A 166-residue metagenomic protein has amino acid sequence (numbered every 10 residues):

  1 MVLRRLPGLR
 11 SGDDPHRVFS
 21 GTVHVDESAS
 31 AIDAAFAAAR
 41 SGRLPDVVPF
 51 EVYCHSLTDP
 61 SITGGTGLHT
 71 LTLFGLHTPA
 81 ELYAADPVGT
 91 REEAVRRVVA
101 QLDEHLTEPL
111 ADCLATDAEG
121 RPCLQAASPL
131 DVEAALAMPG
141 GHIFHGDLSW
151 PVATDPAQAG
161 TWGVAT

Functional and structural regions predicted by a protein language model:
M1-G64: Mid-domain catalytic core of redox enzymes that form a hydrophobic substrate pocket/lid adjacent to a catalytic redox
M1-L9, L68, T72-F74, G89-A100 (+1 more regions): C-terminal structured subdomain/cap of oxidoreductase catalytic cores
L6-P7, A35-D46, P87-A135: Flavin-binding catalytic cores
P15, A37, G64-T66, A85-P87 (+3 more regions): General "foldedness" signal
R17, H55, P60-L102: Glycine-rich, aromatic-lined ligand/substrate-binding cores of catalytic and carbohydrate-binding domains
V18-G21, F36-S41, H69-G75, V88 (+1 more regions): Short, Lys/Arg-enriched charge-dense amphipathic segments
V47-Y53, E108-T166: A glycine-rich dinucleotide-binding beta-alpha-beta segment and adjacent secondary-structure elements that constitute
